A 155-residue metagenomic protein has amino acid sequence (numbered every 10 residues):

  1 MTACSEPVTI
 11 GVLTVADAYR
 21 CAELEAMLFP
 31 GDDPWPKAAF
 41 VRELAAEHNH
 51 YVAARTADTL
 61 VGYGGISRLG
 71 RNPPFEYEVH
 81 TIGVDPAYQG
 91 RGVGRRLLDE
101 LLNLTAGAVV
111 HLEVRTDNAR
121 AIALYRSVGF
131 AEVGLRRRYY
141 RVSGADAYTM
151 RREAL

Functional and structural regions predicted by a protein language model:
A3, V12-Q89, R95-L104, E153-L155: Acetyl-CoA-dependent GNAT
V8-I10: Extreme N-terminal starter segment of soluble prokaryotic enzymes
T14, V52, H111, R115-A119 (+2 more regions): C-terminal "cap" of GNAT-fold acetyltransferases
L60, E132-G134: Residue-level detector of beta-propeller blades
R71, R136-R138: Short, Lys/Arg-rich nucleic-acid/phosphate-binding segment
E76, V109-H111: Structural preference for beta-strand elements that scaffold enzyme active sites
T81-D99, R115-A123, S127-V128, E132: Conserved glycine-rich acetyl-CoA-binding loop
